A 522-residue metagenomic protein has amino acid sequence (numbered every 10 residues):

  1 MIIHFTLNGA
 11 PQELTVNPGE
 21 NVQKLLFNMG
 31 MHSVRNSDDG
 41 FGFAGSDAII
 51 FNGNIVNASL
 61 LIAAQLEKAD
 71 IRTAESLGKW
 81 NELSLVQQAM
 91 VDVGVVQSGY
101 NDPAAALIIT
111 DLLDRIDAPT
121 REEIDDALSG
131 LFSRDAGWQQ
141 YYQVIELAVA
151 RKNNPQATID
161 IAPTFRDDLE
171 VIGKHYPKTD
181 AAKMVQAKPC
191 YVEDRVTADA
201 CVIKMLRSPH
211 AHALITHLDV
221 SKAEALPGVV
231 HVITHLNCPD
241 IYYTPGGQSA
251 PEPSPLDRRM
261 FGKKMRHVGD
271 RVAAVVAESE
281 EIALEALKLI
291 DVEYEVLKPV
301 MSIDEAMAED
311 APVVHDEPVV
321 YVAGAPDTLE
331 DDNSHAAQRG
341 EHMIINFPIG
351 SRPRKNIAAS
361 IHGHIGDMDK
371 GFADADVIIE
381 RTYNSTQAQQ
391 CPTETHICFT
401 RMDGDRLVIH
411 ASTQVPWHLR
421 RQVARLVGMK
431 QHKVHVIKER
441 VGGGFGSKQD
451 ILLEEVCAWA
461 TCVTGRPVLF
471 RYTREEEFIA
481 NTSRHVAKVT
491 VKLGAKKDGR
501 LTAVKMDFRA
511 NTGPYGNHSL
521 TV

Functional and structural regions predicted by a protein language model:
M1-T164, V171, Q390: Signature of N-terminal electron-transfer/Fe-S-associated modules in redox systems
G40-F43, E122-S129, H235, H432-E439 (+2 more regions): Beta-strand segments within the central parallel beta-sheet cores of soluble alpha/beta enzyme folds
I49, K183, P189, I397-M402 (+2 more regions): Short beta-strand elements
A63-G99, I282-A308, P312, A323-G324 (+5 more regions): Gly/Pro-rich active-site capping loops and adjacent beta-alpha segments that organize cofactor/substrate pockets
A105, D114, M205-P239, A273-Y294 (+3 more regions): Alpha-helical support elements that line or immediately flank enzyme active sites and cofactor-binding pockets
W138, I145-V149, E252-A283, F445-K497: Glycine-rich and small/hydrophobic secondary-structure elements
V149-I344, H518: Flexible, low-hydrophobicity surface segments
H315-V427: Helix-loop-helix junctions that connect adjacent transmembrane helices in secondary transporters/permeases, recognized
